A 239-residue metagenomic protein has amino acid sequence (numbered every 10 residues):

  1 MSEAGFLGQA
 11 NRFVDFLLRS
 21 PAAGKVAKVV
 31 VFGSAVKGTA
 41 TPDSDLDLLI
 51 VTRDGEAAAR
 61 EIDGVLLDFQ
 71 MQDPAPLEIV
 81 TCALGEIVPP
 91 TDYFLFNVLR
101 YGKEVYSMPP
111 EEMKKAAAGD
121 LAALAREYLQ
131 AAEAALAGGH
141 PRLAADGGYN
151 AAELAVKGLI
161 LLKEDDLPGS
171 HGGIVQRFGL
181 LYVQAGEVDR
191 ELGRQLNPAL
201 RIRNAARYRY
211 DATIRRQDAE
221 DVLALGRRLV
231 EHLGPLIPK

Functional and structural regions predicted by a protein language model:
M1-K28, V36-P42, T52-E133, A137-G138 (+4 more regions): Catalytic core of pol beta-like nucleotidyltransferases
P141-L167: Hydrophobic alpha-helical packing segments in soluble, helical-rich domains
I160-L192: Short, charged amphipathic alpha-helical segments flanked by flexible coils
